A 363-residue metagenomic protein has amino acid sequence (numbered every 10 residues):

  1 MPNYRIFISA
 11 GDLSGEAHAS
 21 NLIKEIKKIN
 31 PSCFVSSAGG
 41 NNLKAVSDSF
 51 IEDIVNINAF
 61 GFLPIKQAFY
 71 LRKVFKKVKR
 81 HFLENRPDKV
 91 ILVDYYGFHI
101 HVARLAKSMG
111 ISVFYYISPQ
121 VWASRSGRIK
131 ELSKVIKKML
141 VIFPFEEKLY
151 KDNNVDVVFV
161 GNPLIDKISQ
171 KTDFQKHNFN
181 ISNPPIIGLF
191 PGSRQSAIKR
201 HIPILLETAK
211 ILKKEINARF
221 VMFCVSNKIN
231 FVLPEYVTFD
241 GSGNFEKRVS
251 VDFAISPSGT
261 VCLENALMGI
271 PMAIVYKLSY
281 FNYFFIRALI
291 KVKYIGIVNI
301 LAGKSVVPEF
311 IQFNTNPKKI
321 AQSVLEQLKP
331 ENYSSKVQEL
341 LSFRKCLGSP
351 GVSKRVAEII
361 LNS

Functional and structural regions predicted by a protein language model:
M1-S363: Nucleotide-activated sugar donor-binding and catalytic core shared by glycosyltransferases and related lipid-linked
